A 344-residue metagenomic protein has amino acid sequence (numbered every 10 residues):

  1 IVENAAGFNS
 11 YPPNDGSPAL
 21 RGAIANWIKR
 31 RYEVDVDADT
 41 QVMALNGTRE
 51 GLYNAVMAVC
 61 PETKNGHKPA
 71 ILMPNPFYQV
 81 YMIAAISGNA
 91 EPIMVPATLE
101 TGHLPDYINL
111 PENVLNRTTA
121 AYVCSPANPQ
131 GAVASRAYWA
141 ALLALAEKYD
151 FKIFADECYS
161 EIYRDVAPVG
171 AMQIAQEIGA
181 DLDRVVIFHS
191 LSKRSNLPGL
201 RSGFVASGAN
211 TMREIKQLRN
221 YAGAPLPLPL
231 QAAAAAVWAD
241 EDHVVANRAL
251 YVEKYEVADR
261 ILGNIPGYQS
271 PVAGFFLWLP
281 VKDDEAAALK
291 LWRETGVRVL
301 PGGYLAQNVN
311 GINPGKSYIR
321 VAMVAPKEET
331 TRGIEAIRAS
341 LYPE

Functional and structural regions predicted by a protein language model:
I1-N54, V237-W238, L341-E344: N-terminal small-domain helix-loop-helix segment of the aminotransferase-like
A58-A85: Conserved PLP-anchoring active-site segment centered on the Schiff-base-forming lysine
P69, K148-K152, L182-D183: A short helix->loop->beta-strand "cap" motif at the edges of active sites that frequently abuts
G88, K148-Y149, T295: Helix C-cap/helix->beta junction micro-motif
A97-P168, M172: Active-site phosphate-binding strand-loop segment of PLP-dependent enzymes
A175-V252, D259, L341-Y342: Conserved core segment of the aminotransferase class I/II
A180, K290-V299, L305-E344: PLP-dependent enzyme catalytic core of the Aspartate aminotransferase-like
Q231, A235, L250-D259, Y268-V281 (+1 more regions): Conserved glycine-rich beta-strand-loop-beta hairpin in the small C-terminal domain of fold type I
